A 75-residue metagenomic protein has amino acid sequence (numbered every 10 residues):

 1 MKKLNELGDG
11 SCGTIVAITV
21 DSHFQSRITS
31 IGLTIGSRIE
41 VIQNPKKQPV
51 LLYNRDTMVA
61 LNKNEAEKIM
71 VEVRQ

Functional and structural regions predicted by a protein language model:
N5, Q25, K46-Y53: Short, Lys/Arg- and Gly-enriched loop/turn segments at beta-strand edges
I18-D21, R55: A structural micro-motif recognizing beta-strand termini and the immediately following turn/loop segments
H23-R27, S37: Short alpha-helix capping/helix-loop boundary micro-motifs
I31-G32: A short glycine-leucine-enriched loop at secondary-structure breakpoints that most characteristically corresponds
Q48-Q75: C-terminal structural segments of small proteins and small subunits
